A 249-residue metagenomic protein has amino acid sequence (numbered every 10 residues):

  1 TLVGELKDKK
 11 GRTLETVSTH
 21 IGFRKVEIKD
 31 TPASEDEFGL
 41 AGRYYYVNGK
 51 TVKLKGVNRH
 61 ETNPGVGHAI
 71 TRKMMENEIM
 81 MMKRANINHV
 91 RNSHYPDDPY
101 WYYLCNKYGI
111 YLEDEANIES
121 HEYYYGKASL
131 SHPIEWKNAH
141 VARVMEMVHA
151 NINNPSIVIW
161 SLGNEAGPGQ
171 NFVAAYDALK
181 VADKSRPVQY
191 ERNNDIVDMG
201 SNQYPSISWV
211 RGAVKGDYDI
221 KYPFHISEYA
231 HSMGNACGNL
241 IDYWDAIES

Functional and structural regions predicted by a protein language model:
T1-L104, Y108-L112, A142-R143, V158-I159 (+3 more regions): Secreted/periplasmic carbohydrate-active enzymes, especially glycoside hydrolases
I79-M81, H89-S249: Substrate-binding/catalytic cleft of secreted carbohydrate-active enzymes, primarily glycoside hydrolases
